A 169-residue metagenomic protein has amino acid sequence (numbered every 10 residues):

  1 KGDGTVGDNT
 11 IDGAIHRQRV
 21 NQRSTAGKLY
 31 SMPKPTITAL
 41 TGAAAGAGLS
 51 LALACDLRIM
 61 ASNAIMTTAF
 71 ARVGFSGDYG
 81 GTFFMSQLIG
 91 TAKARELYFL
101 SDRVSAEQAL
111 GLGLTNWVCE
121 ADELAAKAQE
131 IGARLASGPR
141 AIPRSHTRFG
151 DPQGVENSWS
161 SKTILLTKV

Functional and structural regions predicted by a protein language model:
K1-T25, A44, V73-G74: Glycine- (often His-adjacent) and acidic-residue-rich active-site loop that binds/positions the CoA thioester
K1-T5, S101-E107, D122, A126-V169: C-terminal alpha-helix plus adjacent terminal tail
N9-T10, I89, L110, S160-S161: Alpha-helix N-cap/N′ positions at the starts of helices
G27-R140: Crotonase-fold acyl-CoA enzyme core
